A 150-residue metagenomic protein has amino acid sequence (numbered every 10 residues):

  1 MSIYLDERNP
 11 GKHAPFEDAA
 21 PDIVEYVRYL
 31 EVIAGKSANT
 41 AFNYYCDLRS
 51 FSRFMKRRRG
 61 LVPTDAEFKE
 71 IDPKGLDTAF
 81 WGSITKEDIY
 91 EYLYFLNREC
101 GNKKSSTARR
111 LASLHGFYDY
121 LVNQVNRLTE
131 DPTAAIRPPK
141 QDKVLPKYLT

Functional and structural regions predicted by a protein language model:
S2-H13, I23-N39, L48-L145: N-terminal core-binding DNA-recognition domain of tyrosine recombinases/integrases
A14-D18: A detector for short, charged/polar N-terminal pre-domain segments
Y148: Catalytic-site neighborhood detector that most strongly recognizes the C-terminal catalytic loop/helix of tyrosine
